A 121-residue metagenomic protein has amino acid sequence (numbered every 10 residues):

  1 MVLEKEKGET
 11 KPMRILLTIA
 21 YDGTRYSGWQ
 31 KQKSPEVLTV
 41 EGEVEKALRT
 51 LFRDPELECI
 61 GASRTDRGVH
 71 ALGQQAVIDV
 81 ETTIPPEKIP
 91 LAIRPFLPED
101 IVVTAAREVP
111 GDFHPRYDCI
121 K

Functional and structural regions predicted by a protein language model:
V2-K121: Structured-RNA-binding interfaces characteristic of tRNA pseudouridine synthases
